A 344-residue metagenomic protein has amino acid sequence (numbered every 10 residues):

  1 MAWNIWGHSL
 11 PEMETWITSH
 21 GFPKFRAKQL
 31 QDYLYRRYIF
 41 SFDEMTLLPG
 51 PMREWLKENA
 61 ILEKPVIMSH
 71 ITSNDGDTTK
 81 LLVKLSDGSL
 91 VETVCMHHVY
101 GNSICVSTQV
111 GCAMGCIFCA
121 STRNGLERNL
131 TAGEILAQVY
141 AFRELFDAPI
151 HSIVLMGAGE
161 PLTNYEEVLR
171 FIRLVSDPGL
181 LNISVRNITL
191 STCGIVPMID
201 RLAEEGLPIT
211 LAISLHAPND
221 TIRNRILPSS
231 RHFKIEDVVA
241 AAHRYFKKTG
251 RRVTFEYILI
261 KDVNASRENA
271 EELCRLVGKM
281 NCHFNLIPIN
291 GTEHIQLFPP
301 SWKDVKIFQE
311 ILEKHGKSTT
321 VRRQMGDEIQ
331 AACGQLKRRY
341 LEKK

Functional and structural regions predicted by a protein language model:
M1-S89, H243-R251, L259-K344: Auxiliary Fe-S-binding modules of radical SAM enzymes
Q29, Q109, I135-Q138, Q309: Glutamine-centric residue-chemistry signal
S73, S107-T108, S121, S191 (+1 more regions): Short linear Ser/Thr-Pro motifs
L90-C95: A short loop-to-beta-strand scaffold at the N-terminal edge of the catalytic core in hydrolase folds
H97-E134: Canonical Radical SAM [4Fe-4S] cluster-binding loop centered on the CxxxCxxC motif and its immediate flanking residues
T122-S152: Conserved alpha-helical substructure of the radical SAM core
R143-S152, G157-K317, R322: Conserved AdoMet/S-adenosylmethionine-binding subsite of the radical SAM
